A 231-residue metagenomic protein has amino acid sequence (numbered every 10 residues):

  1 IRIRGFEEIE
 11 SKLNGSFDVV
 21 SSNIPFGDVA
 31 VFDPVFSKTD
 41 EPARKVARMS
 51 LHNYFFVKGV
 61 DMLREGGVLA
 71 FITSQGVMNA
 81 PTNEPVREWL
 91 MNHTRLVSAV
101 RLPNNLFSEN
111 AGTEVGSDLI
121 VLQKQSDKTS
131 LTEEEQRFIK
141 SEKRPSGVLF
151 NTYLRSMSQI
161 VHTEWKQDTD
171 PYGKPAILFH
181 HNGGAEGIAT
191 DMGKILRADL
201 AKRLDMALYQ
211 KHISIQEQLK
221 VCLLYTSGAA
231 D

Functional and structural regions predicted by a protein language model:
R2-G5, V100: Short loop/edge segments at beta-strand edges and connector loops that shape dinucleotide/nucleotide cofactor-binding
G5-E7, N14-S37, N53-M62, L69-V77: Conserved proline-anchored active-site loop of SAM-dependent methyltransferases that bridges a beta-strand
F26-G27, G76-M78, L106, S126-K128: Conserved nucleotide-binding/hydrolysis micro-motifs of P-loop NTPases
V35-K45: A solvent-exposed, charged loop/short amphipathic helix patch at secondary-structure junctions
A47-L106, L119-V121: Conserved Class I SAM-dependent methyltransferase catalytic core
E109-K211: Flexible, glycine-/basic-rich loop-and-beta segments that form/coincide with the SAM-dependent methyltransferase
I213-L223: Acidic, low-complexity intrinsically disordered tails
Y225-D231: Conserved small/polar residues in nucleotide/adenosyl-binding loops
